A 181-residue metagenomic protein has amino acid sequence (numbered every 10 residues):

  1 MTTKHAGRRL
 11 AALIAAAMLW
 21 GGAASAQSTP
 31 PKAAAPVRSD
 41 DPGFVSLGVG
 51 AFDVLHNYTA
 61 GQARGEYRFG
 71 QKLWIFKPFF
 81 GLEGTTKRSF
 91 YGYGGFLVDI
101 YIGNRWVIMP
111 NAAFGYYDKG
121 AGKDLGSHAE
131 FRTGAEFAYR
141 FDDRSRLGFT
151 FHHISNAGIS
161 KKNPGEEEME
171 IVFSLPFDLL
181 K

Functional and structural regions predicted by a protein language model:
M1-R38, L180-K181: Cleavable N-terminal export/targeting peptides
Q27-F69, P176-L179: Outer-membrane beta-barrel initiation region
G43, K72-K77, N104-I108, D143-F149 (+1 more regions): Repeated loop/turn-to-beta-strand initiation elements of outer-membrane beta-barrel proteins
G50-G61, L82-Y93, G120-H128, G158-E166: Solvent-exposed loop/turn segments connecting transmembrane beta-strands in outer-membrane beta-barrel proteins
G61, P164-K181: Outer-membrane beta-barrel "beta-signal"
Q62-Y117: Gram-negative (and chloroplast) outer-membrane scaffold detector with strong preference for beta-barrel transmembrane
Y67-Q71, V98-I100, Y139, F151-H153 (+1 more regions): Residue-level signature of outer-membrane beta-barrel architecture
M109-R140, R144-E166: Outer-membrane beta-barrel translocator/channel fold
